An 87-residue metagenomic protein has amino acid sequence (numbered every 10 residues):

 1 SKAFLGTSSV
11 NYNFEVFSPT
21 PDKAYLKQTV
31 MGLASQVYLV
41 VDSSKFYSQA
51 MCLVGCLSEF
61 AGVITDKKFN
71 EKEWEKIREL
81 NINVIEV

Functional and structural regions predicted by a protein language model:
S1-V87: Conserved phosphate- and dinucleotide-binding cores of soluble alpha/beta proteins, encompassing both enzyme active
